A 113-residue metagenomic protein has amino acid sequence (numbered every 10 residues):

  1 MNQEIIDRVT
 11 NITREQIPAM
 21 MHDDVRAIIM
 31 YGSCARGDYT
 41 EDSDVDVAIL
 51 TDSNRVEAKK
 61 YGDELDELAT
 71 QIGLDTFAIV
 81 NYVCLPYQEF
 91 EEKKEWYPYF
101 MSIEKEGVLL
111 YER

Functional and structural regions predicted by a protein language model:
M1-R26, R36-E41, D52-R113: Catalytic core of pol beta-like nucleotidyltransferases
S33: Recognition helix of helix-turn-helix/homeodomain-like DNA-binding domains that insert into the DNA major groove
D46-L50: Short beta-strand->loop micro-motif that forms the acidic, two-metal-ion catalytic signature in nucleotide-processing
